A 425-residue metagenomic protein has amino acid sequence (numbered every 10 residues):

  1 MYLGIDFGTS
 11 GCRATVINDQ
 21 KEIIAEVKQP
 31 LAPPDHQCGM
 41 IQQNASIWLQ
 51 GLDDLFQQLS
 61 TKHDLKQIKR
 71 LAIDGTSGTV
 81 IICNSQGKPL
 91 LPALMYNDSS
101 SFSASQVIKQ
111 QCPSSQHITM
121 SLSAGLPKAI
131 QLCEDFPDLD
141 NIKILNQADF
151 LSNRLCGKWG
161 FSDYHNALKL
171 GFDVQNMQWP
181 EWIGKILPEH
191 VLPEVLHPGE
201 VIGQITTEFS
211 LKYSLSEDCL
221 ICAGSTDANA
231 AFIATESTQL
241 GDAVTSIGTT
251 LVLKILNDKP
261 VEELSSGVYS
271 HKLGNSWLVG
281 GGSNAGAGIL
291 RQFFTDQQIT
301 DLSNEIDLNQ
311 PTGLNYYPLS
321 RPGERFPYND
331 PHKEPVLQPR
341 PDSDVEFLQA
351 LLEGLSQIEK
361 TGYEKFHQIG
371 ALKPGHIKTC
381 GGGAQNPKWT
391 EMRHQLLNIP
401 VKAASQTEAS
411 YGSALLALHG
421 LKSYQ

Functional and structural regions predicted by a protein language model:
M1-P92, V107, D138-K143, S210-A223 (+1 more regions): N-terminal glycine/serine-rich phosphate-binding loop of ATP-dependent small-molecule kinases, especially carbohydrate
L3-G4, K109-T119, I130-N146, S152-K158 (+4 more regions): Active-site core segments that coordinate phosphate-bearing ligands/cofactors across diverse enzyme families
Q29-P33, N97-S99, P193: A short acidic/small-residue loop/turn micro-motif
S60-M95, I118-S123, A148, S152-D173 (+1 more regions): Short beta-strand-loop/turn "lid" adjacent to the catalytic site in phosphate-handling enzymes
I68, H190-L192, P374: Core-facing hydrophobic residues within beta-strands of well-ordered domains
L94, D98-C112: Short alpha-helix plus adjacent loop in nuclease-associated cores
G125-K128: Internal, well-ordered alpha/beta segment that forms a basic, Gly-enriched binding/recognition surface
K185-E200: A conserved helix-loop-beta module that forms one wall/lid of the active-site cleft in ATP-utilizing catalytic domains
